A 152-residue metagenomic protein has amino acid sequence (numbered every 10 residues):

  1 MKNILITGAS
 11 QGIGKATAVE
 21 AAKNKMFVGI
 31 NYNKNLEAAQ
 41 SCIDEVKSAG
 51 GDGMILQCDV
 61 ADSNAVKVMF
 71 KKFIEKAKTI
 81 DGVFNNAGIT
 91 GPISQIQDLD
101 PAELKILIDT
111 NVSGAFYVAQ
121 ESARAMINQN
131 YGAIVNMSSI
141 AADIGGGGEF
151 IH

Functional and structural regions predicted by a protein language model:
T7, I80-G88, N111, N136: Rossmann-fold scaffold of SDR-type NAD(P)-dependent oxidoreductases
S10-G12: Conserved glycine-rich cofactor-binding loop
M26-A39: Conserved glycine-rich Rossmann-like NAD(P)H-binding loop of the short-chain dehydrogenase/reductase
L36, Q57-M69, P101: The beta1-alpha1 cofactor-binding region of Rossmann-like NAD(H)/NADP(H)-dependent oxidoreductases
K67, T90-K105, G148-H152: Conserved mid-core segment of classical short-chain dehydrogenase/reductases
Q97-F116, Y131, V135: Catalytic Tyr-X3-Lys loop
A119-Q120: A short, exposed helix-loop element centered on a Lys and neighboring polar residues
S139: Residue(s) in the substrate-gating loop at a strand-loop-helix junction that position the organic substrate next
